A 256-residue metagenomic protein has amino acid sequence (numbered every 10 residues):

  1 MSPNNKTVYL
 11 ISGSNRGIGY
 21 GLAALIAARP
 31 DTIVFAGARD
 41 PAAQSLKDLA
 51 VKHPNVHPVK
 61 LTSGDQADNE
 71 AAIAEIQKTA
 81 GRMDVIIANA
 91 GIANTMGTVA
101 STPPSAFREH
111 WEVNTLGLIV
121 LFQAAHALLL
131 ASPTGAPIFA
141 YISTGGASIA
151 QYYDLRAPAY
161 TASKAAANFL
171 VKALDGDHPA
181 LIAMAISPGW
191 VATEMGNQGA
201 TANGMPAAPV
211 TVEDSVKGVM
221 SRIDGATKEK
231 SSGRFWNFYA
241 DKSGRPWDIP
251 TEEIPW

Functional and structural regions predicted by a protein language model:
S12, M83-G91, N114, Y141 (+1 more regions): Rossmann-fold scaffold of SDR-type NAD(P)-dependent oxidoreductases
N15, G19-A24: N-terminal Rossmann NAD(P)H-binding glycine-rich loop of SDR-like oxidoreductase domains
A27-L46: Conserved glycine-rich Rossmann-like NAD(P)H-binding loop of the short-chain dehydrogenase/reductase
A50-A67: Rossmann-fold cofactor-recognition segment
G64-T79: Conserved Rossmann-fold cofactor-binding substructure of NAD(P)-dependent oxidoreductases
I87, L121-L129, L170-V171: Hydrophobic positions on the long internal alpha-helix of Rossmann-like NAD(P)-dependent oxidoreductase domains
I92, M96-W111, L116, L130-P179: Catalytic loop of short-chain dehydrogenase/reductase
A180, A185, Q198-W256: C-terminal helical subdomain
